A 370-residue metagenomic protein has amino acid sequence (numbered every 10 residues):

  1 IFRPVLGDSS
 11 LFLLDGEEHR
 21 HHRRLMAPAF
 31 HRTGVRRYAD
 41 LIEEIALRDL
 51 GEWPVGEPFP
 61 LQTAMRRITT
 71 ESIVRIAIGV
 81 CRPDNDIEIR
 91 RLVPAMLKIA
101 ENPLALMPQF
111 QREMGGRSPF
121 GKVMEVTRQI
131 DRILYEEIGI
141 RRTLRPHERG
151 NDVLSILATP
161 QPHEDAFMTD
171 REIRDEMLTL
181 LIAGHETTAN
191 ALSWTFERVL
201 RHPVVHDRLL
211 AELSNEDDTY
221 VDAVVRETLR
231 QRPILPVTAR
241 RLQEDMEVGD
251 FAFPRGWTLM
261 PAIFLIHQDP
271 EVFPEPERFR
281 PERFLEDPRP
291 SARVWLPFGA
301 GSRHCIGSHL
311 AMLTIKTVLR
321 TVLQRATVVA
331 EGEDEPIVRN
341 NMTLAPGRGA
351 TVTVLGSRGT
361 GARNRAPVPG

Functional and structural regions predicted by a protein language model:
I1-H21, R36, D40-R48, V80-D84 (+5 more regions): N-terminal membrane-proximal hinge/A-helix region immediately C-terminal to the signal-anchor transmembrane segment
F2-R3, E18, G34-N190: Cytochrome P450 heme-thiolate monooxygenase catalytic core
V5-S10, H21-R24, L178, P236-V237 (+5 more regions): Cytochrome P450 heme-thiolate "Cys pocket" and heme-binding signature region
T69, T187-E212, S308-A326: Cytochrome P450 catalytic-core helices
S118-V123, I133, E227-R230, V237 (+1 more regions): C-terminal domain-closing interface element
R132, N215-G249, P270: Conserved cytochrome P450 K-helix E-x-x-R motif and the immediately C-terminal K′/meander segment
P261-P288: Conserved cytochrome P450 K-helix/beta-meander segment immediately N-terminal to the heme-binding cysteine loop
